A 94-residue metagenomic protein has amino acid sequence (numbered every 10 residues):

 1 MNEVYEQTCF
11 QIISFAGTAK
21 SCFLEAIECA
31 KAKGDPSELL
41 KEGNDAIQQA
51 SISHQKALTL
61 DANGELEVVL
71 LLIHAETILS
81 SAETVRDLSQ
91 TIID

Functional and structural regions predicted by a protein language model:
M1-D94: Terminal alpha-helical segments
